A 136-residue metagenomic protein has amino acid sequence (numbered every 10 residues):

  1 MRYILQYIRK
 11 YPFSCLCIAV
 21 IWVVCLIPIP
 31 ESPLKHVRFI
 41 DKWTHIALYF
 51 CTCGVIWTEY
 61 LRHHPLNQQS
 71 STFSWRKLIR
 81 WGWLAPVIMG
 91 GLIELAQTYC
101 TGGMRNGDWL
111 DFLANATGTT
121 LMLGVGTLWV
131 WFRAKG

Functional and structural regions predicted by a protein language model:
M1-G136: Bulky hydrophobic segments
